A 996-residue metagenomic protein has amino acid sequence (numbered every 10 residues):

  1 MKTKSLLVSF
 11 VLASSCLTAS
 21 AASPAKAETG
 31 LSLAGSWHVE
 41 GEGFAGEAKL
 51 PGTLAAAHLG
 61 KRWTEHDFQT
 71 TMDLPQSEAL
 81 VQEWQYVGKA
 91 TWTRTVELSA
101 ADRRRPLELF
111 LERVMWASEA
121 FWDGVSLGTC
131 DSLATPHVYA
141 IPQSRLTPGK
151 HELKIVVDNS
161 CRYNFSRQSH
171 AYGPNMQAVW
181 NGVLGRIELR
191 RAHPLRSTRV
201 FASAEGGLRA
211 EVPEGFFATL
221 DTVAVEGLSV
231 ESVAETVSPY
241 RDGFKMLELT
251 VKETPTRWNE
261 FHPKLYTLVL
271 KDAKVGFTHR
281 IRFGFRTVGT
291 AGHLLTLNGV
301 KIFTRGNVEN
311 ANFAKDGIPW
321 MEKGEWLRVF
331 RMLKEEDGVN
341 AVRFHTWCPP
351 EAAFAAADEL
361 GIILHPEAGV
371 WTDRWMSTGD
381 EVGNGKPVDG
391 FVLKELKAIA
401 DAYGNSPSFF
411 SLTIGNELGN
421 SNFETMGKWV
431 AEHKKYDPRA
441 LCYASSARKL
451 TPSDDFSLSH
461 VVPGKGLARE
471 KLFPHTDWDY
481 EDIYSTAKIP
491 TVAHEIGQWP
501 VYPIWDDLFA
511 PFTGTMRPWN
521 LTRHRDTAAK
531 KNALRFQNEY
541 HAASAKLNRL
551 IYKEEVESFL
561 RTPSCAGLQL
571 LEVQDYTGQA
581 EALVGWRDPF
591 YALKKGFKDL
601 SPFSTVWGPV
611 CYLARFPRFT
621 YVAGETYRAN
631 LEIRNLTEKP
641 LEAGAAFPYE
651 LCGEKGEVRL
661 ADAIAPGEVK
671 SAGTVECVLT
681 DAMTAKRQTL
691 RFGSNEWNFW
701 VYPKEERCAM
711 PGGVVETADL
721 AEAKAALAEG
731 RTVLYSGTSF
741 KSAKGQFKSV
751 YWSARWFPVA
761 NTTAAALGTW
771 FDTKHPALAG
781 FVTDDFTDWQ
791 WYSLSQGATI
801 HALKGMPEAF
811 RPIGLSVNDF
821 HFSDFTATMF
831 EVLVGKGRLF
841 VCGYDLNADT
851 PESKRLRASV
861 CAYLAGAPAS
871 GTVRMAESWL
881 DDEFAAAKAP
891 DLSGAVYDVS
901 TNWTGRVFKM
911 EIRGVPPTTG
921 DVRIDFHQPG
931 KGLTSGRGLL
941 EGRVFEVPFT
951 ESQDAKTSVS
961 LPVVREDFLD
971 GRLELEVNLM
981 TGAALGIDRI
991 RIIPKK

Functional and structural regions predicted by a protein language model:
M1-V11, L17-H345, A356, L360 (+10 more regions): Secreted/periplasmic carbohydrate-active enzymes, especially glycoside hydrolases
W116-S118, C161-N164, V179, A311-N312 (+10 more regions): Flexible loop/turn segments at secondary-structure boundaries
I281-L294, D479, L568, A718-E722 (+1 more regions): Short acidic, Pro/Gly- and aromatic-enriched capping/linker segments at domain boundaries
V329-R331, E335, A341-R587: Substrate-binding/catalytic cleft of secreted carbohydrate-active enzymes, primarily glycoside hydrolases
S377-A402, S406-F409, D455-F456, Y480 (+1 more regions): Ligand-binding grooves and catalytic loops that recognize ribose/phosphate and carbohydrate rings, and esterified lipid
P711-P758, K836-R838, C842, Y863: Short alpha-beta junction capping motif
S739-A743, R755-E852, P868-V873, L880-A887 (+1 more regions): Catalytic beta-strand/loop cores that center a nucleophilic Ser/Cys/Thr and support acyl-enzyme chemistry
P776-F786, Q790, K854-A862, G871-K996: Extracytoplasmic
